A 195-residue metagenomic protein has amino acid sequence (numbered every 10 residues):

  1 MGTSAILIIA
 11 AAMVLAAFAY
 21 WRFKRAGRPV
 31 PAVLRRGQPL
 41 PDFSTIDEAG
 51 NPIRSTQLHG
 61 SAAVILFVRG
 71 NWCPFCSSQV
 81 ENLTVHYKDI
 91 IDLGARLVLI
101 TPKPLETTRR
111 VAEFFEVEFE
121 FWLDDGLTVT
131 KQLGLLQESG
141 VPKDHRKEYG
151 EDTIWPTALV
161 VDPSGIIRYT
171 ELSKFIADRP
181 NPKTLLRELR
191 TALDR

Functional and structural regions predicted by a protein language model:
M1-P39: N-terminal targeting signals for export/organelle localization
L40-P41, A62, W155-T157: Short loop/turn microsegments at loop-to-beta-strand junctions
A49-G50, S164: Residue-level recognition of short loop/turn positions
S55-L83: Short active-site neighborhood of thiol/selenol oxidoreductases, capturing the structured segment around
T56, L133, Y169-E171: Short hydrophobic alpha-helix segments
S78-T130: Structural microenvironment flanking redox-active thiols in thiol-disulfide oxidoreductases
A112-W155: Short, internal strand/loop/helix patches that form the active-site neighborhood or redox-interaction surface
K147-R195: Thiol-/selenol-based redox modules, centered on thioredoxin-like and closely related oxidoreductase domains
